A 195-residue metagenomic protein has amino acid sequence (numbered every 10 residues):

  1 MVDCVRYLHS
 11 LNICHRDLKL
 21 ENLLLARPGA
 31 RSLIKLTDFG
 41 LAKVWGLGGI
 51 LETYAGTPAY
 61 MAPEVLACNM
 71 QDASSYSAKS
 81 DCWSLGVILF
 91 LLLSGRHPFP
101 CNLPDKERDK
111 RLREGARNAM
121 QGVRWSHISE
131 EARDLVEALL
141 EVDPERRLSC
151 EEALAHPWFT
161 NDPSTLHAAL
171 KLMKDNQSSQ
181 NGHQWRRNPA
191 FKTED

Functional and structural regions predicted by a protein language model:
H9-A26: Catalytic-loop of the protein kinase fold
E52-V65: Conserved activation segment of eukaryotic-like protein kinases, specifically the C-terminal portion of the activation
D81: Conserved catalytic-loop aspartate of Hanks-type protein kinases
L92-L93: Hydrophobic anchor on a C-lobe helix of Hanks-type protein kinase catalytic domains
R96-E141: C-terminal lobe of the eukaryotic/viral protein kinase catalytic domain
L148-R186: Regulatory extensions flanking the kinase catalytic core
